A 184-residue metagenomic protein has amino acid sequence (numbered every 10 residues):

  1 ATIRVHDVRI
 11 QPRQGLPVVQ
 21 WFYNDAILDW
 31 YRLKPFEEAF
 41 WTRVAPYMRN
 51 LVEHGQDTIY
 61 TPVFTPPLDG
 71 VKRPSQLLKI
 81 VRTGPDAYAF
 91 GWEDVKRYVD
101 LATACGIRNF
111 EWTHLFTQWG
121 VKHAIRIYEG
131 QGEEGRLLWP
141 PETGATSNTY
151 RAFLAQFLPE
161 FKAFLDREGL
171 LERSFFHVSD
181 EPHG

Functional and structural regions predicted by a protein language model:
A1-G184: Aromatic-lined carbohydrate-binding surfaces of glycoside hydrolases
